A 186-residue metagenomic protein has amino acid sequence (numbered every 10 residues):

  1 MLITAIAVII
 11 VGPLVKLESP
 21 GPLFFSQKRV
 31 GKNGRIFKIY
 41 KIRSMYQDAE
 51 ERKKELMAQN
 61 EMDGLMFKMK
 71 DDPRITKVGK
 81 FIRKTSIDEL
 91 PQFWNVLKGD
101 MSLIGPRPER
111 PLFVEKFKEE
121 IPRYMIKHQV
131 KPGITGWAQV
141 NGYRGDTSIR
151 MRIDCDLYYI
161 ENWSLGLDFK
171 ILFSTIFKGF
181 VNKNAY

Functional and structural regions predicted by a protein language model:
M1, I9, L65-V130, I171-T175 (+1 more regions): A short, structured surface patch at a secondary-structure boundary
M1-E50, L165, K170-Y186: A hydrophobic, helix-centered structural microdomain
P13, P22, K32-R35, K80 (+4 more regions): Gly/Ser/Thr-rich helix-start
P13, S26, R74-K77, Q92 (+2 more regions): Residue-level recognition of specific faces of alpha-helices
F25-P73, T135-D154: Short, glycine-rich, amphipathic interfacial segments at transmembrane boundaries or analogous
K70, L112, E119-Y186: C-terminal terminal-structure detector
